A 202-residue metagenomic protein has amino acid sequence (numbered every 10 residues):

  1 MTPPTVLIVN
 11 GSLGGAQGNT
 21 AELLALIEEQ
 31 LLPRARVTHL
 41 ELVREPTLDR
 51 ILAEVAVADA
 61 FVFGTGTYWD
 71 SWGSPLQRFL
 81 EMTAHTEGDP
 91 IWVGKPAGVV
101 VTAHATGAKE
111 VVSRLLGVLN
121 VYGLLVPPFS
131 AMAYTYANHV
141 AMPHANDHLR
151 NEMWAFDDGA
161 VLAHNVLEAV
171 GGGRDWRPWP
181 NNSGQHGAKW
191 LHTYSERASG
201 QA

Functional and structural regions predicted by a protein language model:
M1-G88, N146-A202: N-terminal beta1-alpha1-beta2 submodule of the flavodoxin-like/Rossmannoid cofactor-binding fold
V93-H144, W154: Short, glycine-/small-residue-rich phosphate/pyrophosphate-handling segment
